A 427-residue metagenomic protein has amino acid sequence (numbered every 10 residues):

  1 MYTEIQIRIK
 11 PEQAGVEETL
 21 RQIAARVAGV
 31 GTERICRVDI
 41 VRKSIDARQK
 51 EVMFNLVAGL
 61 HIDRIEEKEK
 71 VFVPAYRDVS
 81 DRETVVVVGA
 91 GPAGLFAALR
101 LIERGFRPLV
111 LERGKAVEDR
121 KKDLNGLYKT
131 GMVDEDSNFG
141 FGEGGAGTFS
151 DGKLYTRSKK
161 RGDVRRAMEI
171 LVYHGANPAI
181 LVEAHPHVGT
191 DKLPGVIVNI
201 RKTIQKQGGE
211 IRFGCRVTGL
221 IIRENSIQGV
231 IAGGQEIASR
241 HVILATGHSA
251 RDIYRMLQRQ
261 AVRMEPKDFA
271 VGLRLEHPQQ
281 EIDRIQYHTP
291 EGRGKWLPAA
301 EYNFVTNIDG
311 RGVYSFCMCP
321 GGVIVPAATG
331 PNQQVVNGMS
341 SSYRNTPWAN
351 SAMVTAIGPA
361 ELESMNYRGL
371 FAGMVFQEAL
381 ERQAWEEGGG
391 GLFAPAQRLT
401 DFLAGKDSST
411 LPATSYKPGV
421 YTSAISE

Functional and structural regions predicted by a protein language model:
M1-F54, A58-F149, K153-E427: Residues forming the flavin
